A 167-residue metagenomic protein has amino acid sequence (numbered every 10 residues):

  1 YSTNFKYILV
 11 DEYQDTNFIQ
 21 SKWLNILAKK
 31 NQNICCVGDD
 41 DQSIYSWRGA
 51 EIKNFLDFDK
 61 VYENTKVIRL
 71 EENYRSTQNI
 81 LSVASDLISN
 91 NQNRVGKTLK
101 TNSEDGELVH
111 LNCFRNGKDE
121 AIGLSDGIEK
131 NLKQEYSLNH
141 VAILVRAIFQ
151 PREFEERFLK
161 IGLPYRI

Functional and structural regions predicted by a protein language model:
Y1-D57, E72-S76: Conserved helicase NTPase motor core
I44-S46, P164-I167: Short beta-strand->loop structural element characteristic of the AMP-binding/adenylate-forming
K60: An active-site-proximal "capping" alpha-helix that borders the catalytic cofactor pocket
E63-K66, E71-Y165: Helicase P-loop NTPase motor core
